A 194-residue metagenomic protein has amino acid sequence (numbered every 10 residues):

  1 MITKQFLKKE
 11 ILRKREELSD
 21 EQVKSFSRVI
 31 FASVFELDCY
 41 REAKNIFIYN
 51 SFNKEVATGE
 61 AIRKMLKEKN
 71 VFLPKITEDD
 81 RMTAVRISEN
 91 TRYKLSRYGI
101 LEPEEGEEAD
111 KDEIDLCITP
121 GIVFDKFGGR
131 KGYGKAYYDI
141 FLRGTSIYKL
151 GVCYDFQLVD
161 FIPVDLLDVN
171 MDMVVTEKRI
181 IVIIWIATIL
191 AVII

Functional and structural regions predicted by a protein language model:
M1-D112: N-terminal active-site beta-alpha-beta segment that forms phosphate/nucleotide-binding and substrate-recognition loops
T83-I184, I193: Conserved phosphate- and dinucleotide-binding cores of soluble alpha/beta proteins, encompassing both enzyme active
